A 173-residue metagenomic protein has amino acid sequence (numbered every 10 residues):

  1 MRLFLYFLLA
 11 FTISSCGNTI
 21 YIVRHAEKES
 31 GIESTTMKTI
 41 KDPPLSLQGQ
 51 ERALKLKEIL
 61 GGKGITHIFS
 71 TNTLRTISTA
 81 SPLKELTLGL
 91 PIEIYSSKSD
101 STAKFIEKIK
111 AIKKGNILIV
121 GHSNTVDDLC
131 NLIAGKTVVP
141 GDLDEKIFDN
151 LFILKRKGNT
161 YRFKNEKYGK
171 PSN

Functional and structural regions predicted by a protein language model:
M1-T19: Bacterial Sec-dependent N-terminal signal peptides
G17-I112, V126-L132, K136-N173: Active-site-proximal alpha-helix that buttresses catalytic centers in soluble enzyme cores
N116-V120: Periplasmic-binding protein-like
S123: Long, charged/polar, surface-exposed segments that mediate recognition or autoinhibition
